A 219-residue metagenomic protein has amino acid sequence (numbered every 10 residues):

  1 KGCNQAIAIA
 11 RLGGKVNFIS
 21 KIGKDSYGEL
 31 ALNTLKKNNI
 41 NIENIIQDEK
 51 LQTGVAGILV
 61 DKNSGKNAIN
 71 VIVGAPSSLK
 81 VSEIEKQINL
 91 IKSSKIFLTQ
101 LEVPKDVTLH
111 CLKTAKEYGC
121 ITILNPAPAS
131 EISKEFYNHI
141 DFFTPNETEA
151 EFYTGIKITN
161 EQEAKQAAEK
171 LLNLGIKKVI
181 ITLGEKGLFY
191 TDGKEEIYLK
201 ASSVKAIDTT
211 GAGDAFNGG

Functional and structural regions predicted by a protein language model:
G2-N17, K37, E169-L174: A short, N-terminal amphipathic alpha-helix
A6-A8, L12-G14, E151-F152, I207-G219: Short, small-residue alpha-helix embedded
R11-K95, K113: Conserved N-terminal subdomain of the carbohydrate kinase-like
V16, I42, T122, V179 (+1 more regions): Hydrophobic anchor at the start of a short beta-strand that flanks the dinucleotide cofactor-binding loop
E83, S94-Q166, K186-L188: Conserved beta-alpha-beta core of the PfkB/ribokinase-like small-molecule kinase fold
E131-E135, E161-G219: Conserved phosphate-binding/catalytic region of the ribokinase-like
